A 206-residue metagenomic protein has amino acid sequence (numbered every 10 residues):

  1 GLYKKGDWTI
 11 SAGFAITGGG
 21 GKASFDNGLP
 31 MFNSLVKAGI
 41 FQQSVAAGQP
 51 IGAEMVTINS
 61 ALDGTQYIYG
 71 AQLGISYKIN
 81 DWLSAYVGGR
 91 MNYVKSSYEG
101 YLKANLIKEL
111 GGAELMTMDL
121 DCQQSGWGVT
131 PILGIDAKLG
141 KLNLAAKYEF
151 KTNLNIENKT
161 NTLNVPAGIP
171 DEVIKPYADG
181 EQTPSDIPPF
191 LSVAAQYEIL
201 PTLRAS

Functional and structural regions predicted by a protein language model:
L2-S206: Outer-membrane beta-barrel porins/channels
